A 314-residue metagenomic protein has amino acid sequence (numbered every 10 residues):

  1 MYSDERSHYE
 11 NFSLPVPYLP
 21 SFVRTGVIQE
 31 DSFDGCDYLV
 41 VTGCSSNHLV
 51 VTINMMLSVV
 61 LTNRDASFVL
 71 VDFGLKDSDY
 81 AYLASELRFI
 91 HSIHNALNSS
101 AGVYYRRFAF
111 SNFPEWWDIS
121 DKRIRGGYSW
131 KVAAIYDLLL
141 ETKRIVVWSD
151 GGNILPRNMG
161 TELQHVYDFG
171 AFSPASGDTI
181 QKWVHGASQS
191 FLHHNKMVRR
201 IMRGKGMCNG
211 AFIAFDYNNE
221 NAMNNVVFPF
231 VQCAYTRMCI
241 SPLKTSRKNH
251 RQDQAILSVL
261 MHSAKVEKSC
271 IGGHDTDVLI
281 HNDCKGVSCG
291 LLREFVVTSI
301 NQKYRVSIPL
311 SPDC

Functional and structural regions predicted by a protein language model:
M1-Y38, C284-C314: Juxtamembrane luminal stem/stalk of type II transmembrane Golgi/ER carbohydrate-processing enzymes
L39-S46: A conserved hydrophobic helix/loop-capping motif in glycosyltransferases and polysaccharide synthases
V50-I53, S129-A133, R251-V259: A structural signal for well-ordered alpha-helical segments within the folded catalytic domains of diverse enzymes
S58-A66: Short, acidic, metal-binding catalytic loop of nucleotide-sugar glycosyltransferases
S67-L75: Short beta-strand/loop segment that forms part of the nucleotide-sugar
K76-E141: Active-site-proximal specificity loops/subdomain of glycosyltransferases
W130-G186: GT-A fold catalytic core of metal-dependent nucleotide-sugar glycosyltransferases, centered on the diacidic
H193-D313: Catalytic core and acceptor-binding pocket of nucleotide-sugar-dependent glycosyltransferases
